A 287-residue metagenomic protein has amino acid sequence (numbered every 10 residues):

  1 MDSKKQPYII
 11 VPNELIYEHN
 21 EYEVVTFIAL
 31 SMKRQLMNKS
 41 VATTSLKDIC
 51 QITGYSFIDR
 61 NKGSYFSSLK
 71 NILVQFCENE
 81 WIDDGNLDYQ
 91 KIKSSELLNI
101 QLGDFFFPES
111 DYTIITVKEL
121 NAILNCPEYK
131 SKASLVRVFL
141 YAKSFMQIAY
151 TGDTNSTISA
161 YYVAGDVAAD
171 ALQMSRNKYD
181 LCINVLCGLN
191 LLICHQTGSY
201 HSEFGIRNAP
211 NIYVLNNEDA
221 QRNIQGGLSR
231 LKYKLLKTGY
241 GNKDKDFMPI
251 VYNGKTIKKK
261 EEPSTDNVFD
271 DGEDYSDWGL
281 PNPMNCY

Functional and structural regions predicted by a protein language model:
M1-Y287: Electropositive, intrinsically flexible nucleic-acid-contacting patches
